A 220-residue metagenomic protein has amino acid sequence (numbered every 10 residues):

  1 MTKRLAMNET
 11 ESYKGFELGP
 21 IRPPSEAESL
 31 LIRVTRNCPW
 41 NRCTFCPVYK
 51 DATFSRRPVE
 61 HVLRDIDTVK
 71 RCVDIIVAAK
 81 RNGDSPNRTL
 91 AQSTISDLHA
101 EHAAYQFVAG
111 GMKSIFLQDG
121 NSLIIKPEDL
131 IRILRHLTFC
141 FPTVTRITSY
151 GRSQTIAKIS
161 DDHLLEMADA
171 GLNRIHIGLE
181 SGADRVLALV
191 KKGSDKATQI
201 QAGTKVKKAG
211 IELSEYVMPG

Functional and structural regions predicted by a protein language model:
R4-L31: Short, charged low-complexity linear segments at domain edges
I21, T53-R56, I124, G193: Charge-dense, low-complexity intrinsically disordered segments
P24-P86: Canonical Radical SAM [4Fe-4S] cluster-binding loop centered on the CxxxCxxC motif and its immediate flanking residues
N37, G178-G182, G220: Glycine-centered small-residue hotspots that permit tight backbone geometry or close packing
C72-K208: Conserved SAM/AdoMet-binding glycine-rich loop
S214-P219: Ligand/cofactor pocket segment of small-molecule handling proteins
